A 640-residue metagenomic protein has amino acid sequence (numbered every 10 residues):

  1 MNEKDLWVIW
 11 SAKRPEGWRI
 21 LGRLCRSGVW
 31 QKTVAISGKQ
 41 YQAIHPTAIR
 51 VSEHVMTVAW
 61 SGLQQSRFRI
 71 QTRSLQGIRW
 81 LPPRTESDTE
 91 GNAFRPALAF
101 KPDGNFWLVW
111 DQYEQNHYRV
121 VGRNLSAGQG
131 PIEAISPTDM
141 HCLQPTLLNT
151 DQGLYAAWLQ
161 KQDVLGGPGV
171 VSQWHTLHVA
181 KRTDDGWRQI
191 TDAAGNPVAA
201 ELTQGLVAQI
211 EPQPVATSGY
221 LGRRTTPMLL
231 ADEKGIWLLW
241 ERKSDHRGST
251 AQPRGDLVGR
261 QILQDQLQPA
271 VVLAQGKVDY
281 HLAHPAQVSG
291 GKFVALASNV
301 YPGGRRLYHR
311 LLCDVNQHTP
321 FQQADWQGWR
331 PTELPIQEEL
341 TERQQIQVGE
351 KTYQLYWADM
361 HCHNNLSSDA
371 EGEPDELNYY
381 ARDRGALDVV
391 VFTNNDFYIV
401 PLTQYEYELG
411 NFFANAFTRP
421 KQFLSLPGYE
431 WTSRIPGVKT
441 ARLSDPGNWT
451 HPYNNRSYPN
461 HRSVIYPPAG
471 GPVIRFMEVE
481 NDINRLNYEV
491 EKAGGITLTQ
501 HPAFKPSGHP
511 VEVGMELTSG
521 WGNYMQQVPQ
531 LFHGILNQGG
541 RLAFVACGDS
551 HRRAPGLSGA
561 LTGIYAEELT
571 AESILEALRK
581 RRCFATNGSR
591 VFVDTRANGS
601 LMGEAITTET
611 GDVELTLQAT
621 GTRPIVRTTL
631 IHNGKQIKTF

Functional and structural regions predicted by a protein language model:
M1-E342, S457: Extracellular, repeat-based ectodomains that mediate carbohydrate processing or recognition
A270-K277, G291-F640: Extended, charged catalytic domains and RNA/DNA-binding interfaces, predominantly in divalent-metal-using enzymes
